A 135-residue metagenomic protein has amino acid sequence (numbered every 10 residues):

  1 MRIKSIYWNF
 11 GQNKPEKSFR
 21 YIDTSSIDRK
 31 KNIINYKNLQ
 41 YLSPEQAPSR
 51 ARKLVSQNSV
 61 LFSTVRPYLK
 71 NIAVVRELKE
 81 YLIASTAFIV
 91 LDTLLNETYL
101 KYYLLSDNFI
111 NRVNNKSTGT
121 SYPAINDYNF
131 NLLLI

Functional and structural regions predicted by a protein language model:
M1-S18, L132: Non-catalytic DNA-recognition/assembly elements of restriction-modification systems
F10-Q46: DNA target-recognition patches
K17-F19, I83-T86, Y128-F130: Short edge beta-strand segments in beta-sheet-rich domains
D23, V90-D92, L134: Short, well-ordered beta-strand micro-motif
R50-K53, Q57-L105, F109, T118 (+1 more regions): A short beta-sheet element
L100, N131-I135: Amphipathic alpha-helical segments
V113-N115: Short alpha-helical transmembrane interface motifs in multi-pass membrane proteins
